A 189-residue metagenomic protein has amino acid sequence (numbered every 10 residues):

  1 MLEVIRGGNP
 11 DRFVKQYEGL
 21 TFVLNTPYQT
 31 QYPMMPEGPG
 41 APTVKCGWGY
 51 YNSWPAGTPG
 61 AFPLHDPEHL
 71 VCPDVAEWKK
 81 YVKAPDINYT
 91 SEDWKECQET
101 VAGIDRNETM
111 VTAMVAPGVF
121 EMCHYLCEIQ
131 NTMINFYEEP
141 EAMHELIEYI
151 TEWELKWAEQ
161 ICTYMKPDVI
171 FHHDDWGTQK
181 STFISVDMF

Functional and structural regions predicted by a protein language model:
M1-F13, V75, K79-F189: Active-site loop segments of alpha/beta catalytic cores
M1-P63, K95-A102, R106-M110, E145 (+1 more regions): N-terminal basic, low-complexity leaders that serve as flexible interaction/assembly modules and, when applicable, as
Y17, T21, G60, P67-E68 (+2 more regions): Generic preference for flexible, low-structure residues
Q31, E37, L70, W78-P85: Long, low-complexity intrinsically disordered regulatory regions enriched in P/S/T/G and acidic residues that serve as
C46-G49, D66, D74, S185: Residue-level detector of functionally special positions within alpha-helical transmembrane segments of multi-pass
F62, D66-W78: A subset of solvent-exposed loop/turn segments in beta-rich extracellular surface proteins, enriched in glycine
